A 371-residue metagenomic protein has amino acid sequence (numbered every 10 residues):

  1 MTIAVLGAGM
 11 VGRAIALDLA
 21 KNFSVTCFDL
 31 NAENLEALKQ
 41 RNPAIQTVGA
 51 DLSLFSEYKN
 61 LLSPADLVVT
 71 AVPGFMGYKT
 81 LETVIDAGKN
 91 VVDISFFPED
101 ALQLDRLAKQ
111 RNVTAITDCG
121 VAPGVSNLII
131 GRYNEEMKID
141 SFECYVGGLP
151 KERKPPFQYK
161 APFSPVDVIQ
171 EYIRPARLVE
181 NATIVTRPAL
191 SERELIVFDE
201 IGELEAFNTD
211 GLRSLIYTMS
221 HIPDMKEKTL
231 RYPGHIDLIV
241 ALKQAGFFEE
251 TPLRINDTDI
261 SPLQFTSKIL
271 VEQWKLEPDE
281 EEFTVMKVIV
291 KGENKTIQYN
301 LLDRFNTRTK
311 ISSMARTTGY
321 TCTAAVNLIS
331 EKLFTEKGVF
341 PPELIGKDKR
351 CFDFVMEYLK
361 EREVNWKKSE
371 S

Functional and structural regions predicted by a protein language model:
I3-G7: Conserved N-terminal Rossmann-fold NAD(P)-binding element of oxidoreductases
G12-R13: N-terminal Rossmann-fold NAD(P) dinucleotide-binding loop
C27-L30: Conserved acidic E/D residue at the C-terminus of a beta-strand in Rossmann-like folds
A32-N34, P98: Helix N-cap at the beta1-alpha1 junction of Rossmann-like dinucleotide-binding domains, i.e., the first residues
L52-P64: Conserved Rossmann-fold cofactor-binding substructure of NAD(P)-dependent oxidoreductases
L67-T83, F97-E99: Beta-loop-alpha module in the N-terminal Rossmann-like domain of NAD(P)-dependent dehydrogenases, especially those
I94-T117: Rossmann-fold NAD(P)-binding glycine/threonine-rich loop
E136-S371: C-terminal catalytic/substrate-binding lobe primarily of soluble NAD(P)-dependent oxidoreductases
